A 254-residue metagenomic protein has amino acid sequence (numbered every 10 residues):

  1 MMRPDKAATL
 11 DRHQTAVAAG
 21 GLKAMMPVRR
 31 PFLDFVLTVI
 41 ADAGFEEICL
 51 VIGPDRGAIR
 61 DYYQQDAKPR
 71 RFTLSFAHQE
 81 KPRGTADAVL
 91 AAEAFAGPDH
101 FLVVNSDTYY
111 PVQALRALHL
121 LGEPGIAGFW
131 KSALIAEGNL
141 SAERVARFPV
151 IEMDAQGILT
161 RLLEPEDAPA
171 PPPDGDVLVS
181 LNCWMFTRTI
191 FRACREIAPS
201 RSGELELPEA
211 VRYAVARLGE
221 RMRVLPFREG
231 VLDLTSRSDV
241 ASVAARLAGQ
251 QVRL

Functional and structural regions predicted by a protein language model:
M1-I59, L74, Q79: N-terminal glycine-rich phosphate-binding loop and ensuing alpha1 helix
M25, I151-M153, V224: A structural signal for short hydrophobic beta-strand segments in well-ordered beta-sheet cores
L37, A43-F45, I158, L181 (+1 more regions): Terminal amphipathic alpha-helical/low-complexity segments used for targeting or macromolecular assembly
D66-F72: Short helix-capping segments at alpha-helix termini
G84-A91: Glycine-rich, basic loop-to-helix element that forms the pyrophosphate-binding segment of sugar-nucleotide handling
F101: Short aromatic/hydrophobic "clamp" motif used to bind/position activated sugar donors
V104-S106: Active-site acidic Asp-centered loop
P111-R188, R192, I197: Conserved core of the sugar-phosphate nucleotidyltransferase
